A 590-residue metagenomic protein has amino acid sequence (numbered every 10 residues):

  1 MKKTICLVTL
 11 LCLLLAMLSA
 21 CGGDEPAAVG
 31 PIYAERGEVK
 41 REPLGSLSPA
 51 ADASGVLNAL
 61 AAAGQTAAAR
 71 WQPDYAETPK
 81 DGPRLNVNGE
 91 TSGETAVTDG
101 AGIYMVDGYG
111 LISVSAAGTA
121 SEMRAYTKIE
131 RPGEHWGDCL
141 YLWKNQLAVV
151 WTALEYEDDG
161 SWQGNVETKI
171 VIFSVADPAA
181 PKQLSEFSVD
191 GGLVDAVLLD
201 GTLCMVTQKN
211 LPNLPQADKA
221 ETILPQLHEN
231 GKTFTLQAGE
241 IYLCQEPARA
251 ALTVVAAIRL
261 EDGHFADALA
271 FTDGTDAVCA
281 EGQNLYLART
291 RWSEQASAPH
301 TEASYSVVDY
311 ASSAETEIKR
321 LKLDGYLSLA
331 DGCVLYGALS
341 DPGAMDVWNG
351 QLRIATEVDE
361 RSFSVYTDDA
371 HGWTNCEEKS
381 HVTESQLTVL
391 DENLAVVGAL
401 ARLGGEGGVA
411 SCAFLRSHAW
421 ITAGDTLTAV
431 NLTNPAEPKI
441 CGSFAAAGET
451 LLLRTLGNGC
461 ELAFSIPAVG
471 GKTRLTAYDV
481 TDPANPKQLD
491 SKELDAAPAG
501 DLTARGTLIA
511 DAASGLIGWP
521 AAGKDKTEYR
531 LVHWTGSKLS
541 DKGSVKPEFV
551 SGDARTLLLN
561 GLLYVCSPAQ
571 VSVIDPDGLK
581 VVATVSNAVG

Functional and structural regions predicted by a protein language model:
M1-L7: Positively charged n-region of N-terminal signal peptides that target proteins for export
V8-M17: Bacterial N-terminal signal peptides
C21-G590: Beta-sheet-rich non-transmembrane sensory/scaffold domains
